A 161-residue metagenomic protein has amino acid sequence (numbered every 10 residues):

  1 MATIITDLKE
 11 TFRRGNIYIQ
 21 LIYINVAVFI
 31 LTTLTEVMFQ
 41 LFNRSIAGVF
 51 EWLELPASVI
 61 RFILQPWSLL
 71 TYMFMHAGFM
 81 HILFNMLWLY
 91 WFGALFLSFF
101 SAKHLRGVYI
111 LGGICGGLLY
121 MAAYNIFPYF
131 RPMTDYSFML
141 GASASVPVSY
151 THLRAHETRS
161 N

Functional and structural regions predicted by a protein language model:
M1-A2, D7-K9, A47-W52, N85 (+1 more regions): A short linear-motif detector with a strong N-terminal bias
M1-I17, I24-V26, N161: C-terminal transmembrane module of polytopic alpha-helical membrane proteins
R14-L140: N-terminal TM1-TM2 helical hairpin plus the immediately adjacent luminal interfacial "cap"
Y136-Y150: Membrane-interface loop-to-helix entry segments
T151-T158: Conserved small/polar residues in nucleotide/adenosyl-binding loops
